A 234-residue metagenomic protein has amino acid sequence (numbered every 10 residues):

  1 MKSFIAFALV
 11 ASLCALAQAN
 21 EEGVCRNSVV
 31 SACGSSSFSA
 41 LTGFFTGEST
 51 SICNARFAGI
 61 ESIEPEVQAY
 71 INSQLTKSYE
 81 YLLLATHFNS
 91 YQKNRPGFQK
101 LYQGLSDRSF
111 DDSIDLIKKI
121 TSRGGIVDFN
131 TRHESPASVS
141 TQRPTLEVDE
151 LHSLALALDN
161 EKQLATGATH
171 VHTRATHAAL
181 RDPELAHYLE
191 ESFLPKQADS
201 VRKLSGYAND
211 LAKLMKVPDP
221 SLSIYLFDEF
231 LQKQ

Functional and structural regions predicted by a protein language model:
K2-Q234: Iron-associated oxidoreductase/ferritin-like identity signal
